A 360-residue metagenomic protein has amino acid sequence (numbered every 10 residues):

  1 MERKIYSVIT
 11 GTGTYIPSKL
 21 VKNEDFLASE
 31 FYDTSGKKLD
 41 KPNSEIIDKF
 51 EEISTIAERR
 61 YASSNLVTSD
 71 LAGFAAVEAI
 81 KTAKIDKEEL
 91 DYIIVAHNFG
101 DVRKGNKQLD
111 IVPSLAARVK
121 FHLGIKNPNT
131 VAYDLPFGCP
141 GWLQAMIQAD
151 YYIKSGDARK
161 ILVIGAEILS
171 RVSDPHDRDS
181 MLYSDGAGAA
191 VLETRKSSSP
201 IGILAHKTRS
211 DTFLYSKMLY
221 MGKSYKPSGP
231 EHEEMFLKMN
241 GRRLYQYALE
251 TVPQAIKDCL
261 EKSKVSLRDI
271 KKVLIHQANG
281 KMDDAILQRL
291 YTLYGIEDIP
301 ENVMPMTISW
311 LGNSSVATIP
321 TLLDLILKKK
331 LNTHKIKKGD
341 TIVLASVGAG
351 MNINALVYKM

Functional and structural regions predicted by a protein language model:
M1-N65, H176-E250, Q254, V347 (+1 more regions): Condensing-enzyme catalytic core mediating Claisen C-C bond formation in acyl metabolism
I9, N65-P136, V265-D284: Conserved beta-ketoacyl condensing-enzyme motif
N43-S69, V102-K160, R289-T321: Conserved catalytic cysteine-centered active-site region of acyl-thioester-dependent Claisen-condensing enzymes
E45-I46, S69-A83, L115-R118, Y247-S263 (+1 more regions): Short, well-ordered amphipathic alpha-helical segments that serve as non-catalytic structural scaffolds within diverse
T82-D91, G124-V131, I153-A166, K196-S198 (+5 more regions): Structural signature of cysteine-dependent C-C bond-forming condensing enzymes
A96-V102, P136-G141, G165-S170, R209-S210 (+2 more regions): Acidic, glycine-rich active-site loops and adjacent beta-strand->loop/helix elements that engage anionic groups
D157-A187: Flexible, glycine-rich active-site loops centered on histidine and acidic residues that chelate a metal or position
H232-I308: A contiguous, well-structured pocket-lining segment that forms one wall/lid of small-molecule binding clefts in soluble
